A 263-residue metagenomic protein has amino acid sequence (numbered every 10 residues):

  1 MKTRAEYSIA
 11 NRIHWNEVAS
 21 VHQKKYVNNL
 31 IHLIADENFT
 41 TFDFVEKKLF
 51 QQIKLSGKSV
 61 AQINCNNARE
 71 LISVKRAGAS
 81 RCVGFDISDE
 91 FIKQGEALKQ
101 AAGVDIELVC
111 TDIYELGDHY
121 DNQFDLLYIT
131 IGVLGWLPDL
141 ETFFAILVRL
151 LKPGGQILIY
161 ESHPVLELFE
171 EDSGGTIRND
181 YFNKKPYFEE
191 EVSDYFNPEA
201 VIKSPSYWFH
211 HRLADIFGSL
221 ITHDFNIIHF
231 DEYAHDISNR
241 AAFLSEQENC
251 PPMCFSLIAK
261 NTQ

Functional and structural regions predicted by a protein language model:
M1-L30: N-terminal, positively charged/glycine-rich alpha-helical extensions of SAM-dependent methyltransferases
N28-K58: Conserved alpha-helix/loop element of class I SAM-dependent methyltransferases that forms part of the SAM/SAH-binding
S59-L116: Class I SAM-dependent methyltransferase SAM/SAH-binding core
D118-L126: A short acidic, Gly/Pro-enriched loop at the edge of an enzyme's catalytic core that lines a small-molecule cofactor
D125-E141: A short SAM/SAH-binding and catalytic strip from SAM-dependent methyltransferases
E141-Q156: A short glycine-rich, Lys/Arg-flanked "PGG" loop and its adjoining helix->strand segment in the class I
Q156-D194: Conserved class I S-adenosyl-L-methionine
F196, S206-D231: Short alpha-helix
